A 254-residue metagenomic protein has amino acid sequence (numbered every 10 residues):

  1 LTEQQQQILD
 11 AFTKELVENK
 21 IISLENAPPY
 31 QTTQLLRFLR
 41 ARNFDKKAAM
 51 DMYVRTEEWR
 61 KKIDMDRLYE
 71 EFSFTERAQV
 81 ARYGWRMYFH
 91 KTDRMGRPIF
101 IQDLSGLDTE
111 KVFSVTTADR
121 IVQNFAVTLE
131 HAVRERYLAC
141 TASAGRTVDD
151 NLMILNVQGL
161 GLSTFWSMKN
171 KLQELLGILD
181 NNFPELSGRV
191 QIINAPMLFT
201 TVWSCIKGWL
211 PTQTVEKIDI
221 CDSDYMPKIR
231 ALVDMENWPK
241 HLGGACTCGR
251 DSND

Functional and structural regions predicted by a protein language model:
L1-D254: Basic, amphipathic alpha-helical/coil surface patches used to engage anionic, phosphate-bearing ligands and membranes
